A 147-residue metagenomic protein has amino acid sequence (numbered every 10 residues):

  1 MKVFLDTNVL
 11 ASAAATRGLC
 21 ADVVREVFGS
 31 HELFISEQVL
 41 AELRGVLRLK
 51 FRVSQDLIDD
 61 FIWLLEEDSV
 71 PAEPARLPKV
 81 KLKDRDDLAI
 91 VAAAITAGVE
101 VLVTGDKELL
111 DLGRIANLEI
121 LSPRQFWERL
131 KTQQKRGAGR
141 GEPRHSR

Functional and structural regions predicted by a protein language model:
M1-I35: Short, well-structured N-terminal submotif of metal-dependent ribonuclease cores
S12-A14, V46, L112, R129-L130: Residues that scaffold the ATP/ADP-binding catalytic core of kinase and kinase-like folds
C20-V23, R52, E119-L121: Glycine-rich, phosphate-binding/catalytic loops in enzymes
V24-K81: PIN-domain endoribonuclease scaffold, especially VapC-family toxins
S30-L33, G98-E100, L118: Short active-site oxyanion
S36, K107-R147: Acidic, PIN/NYN-like endoribonuclease modules and their adjacent C-terminal/linker elements
W63, A93, L112: Hydrophobic/aromatic ligand-binding patch that stacks against planar heteroaromatic rings of cofactors or nucleotides
E67-L102, K107, A138, P143: Active-site neighborhoods of divalent-metal-dependent phosphate/nucleic-acid chemistry enzymes
